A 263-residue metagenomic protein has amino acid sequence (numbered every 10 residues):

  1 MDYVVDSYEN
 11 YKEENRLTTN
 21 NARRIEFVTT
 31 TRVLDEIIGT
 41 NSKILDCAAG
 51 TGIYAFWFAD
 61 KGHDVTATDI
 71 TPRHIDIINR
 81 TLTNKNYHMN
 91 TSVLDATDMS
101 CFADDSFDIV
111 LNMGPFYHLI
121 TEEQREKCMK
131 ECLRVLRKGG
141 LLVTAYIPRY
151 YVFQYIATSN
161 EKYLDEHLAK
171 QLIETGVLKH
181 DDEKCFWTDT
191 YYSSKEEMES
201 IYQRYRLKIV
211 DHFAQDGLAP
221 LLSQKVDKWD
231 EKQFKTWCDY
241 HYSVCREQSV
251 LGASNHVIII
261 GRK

Functional and structural regions predicted by a protein language model:
M1-T40, I53, W57: Conserved class I S-adenosyl-L-methionine
N41-A48: Conserved class I S-adenosyl-L-methionine
I53-D98: Class I SAM-dependent methyltransferase SAM/SAH-binding core
S100-V110: A short acidic, Gly/Pro-enriched loop at the edge of an enzyme's catalytic core that lines a small-molecule cofactor
L119, D182-E196: Acceptor-substrate binding/catalytic loop of class I
E126-K138: A short glycine-rich, Lys/Arg-flanked "PGG" loop and its adjoining helix->strand segment in the class I
L141-L172: Conserved class I S-adenosyl-L-methionine
V210-K263: A C-terminal cap/extension of S-adenosyl-L-methionine-dependent methyltransferases that defines the acceptor-substrate
